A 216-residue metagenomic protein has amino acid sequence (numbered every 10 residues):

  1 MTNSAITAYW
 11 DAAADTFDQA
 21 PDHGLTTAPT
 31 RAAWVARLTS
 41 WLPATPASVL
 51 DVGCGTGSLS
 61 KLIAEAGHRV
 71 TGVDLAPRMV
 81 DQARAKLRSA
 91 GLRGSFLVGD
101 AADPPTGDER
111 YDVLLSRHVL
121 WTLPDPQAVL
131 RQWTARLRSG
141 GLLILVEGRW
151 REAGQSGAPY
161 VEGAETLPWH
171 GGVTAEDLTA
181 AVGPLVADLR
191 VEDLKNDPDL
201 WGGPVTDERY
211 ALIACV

Functional and structural regions predicted by a protein language model:
M1-A44, E152, G157-V161: Conserved class I S-adenosyl-L-methionine
P21-H23, I144-P204: C-terminal alpha-helical "lid/dimerization" subdomain adjacent to the S-adenosyl-L-methionine
S48, R69, L142, D188: Residues at the starts of beta-strands that form the adenosine-phosphate
L50-V52, T56-D103: Class I SAM-dependent methyltransferase SAM/SAH-binding core
A102-L114: A short acidic, Gly/Pro-enriched loop at the edge of an enzyme's catalytic core that lines a small-molecule cofactor
V113-P126: A short SAM/SAH-binding and catalytic strip from SAM-dependent methyltransferases
Q127-S139: A short glycine-rich, Lys/Arg-flanked "PGG" loop and its adjoining helix->strand segment in the class I
L212-V216: C-terminal lobe and adjacent flexible extensions of AdoMet/dcAdoMet transferase-like proteins
